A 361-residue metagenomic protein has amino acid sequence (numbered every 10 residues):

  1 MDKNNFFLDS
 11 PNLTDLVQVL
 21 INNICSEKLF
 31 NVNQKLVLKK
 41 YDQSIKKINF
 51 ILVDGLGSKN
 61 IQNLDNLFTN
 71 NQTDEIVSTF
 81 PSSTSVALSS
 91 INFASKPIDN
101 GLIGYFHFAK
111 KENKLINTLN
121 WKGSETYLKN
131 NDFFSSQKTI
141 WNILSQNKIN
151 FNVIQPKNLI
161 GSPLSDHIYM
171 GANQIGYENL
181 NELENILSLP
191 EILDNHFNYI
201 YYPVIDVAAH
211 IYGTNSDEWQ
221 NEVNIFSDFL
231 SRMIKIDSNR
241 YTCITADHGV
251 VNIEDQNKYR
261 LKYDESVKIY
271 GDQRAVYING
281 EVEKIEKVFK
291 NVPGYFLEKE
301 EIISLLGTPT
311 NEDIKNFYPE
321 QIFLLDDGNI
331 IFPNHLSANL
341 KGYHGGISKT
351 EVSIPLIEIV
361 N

Functional and structural regions predicted by a protein language model:
M1-N361: Feature captures the catalytic ectodomains and active-site-proximal regions of enzymes that hydrolyze or transfer
